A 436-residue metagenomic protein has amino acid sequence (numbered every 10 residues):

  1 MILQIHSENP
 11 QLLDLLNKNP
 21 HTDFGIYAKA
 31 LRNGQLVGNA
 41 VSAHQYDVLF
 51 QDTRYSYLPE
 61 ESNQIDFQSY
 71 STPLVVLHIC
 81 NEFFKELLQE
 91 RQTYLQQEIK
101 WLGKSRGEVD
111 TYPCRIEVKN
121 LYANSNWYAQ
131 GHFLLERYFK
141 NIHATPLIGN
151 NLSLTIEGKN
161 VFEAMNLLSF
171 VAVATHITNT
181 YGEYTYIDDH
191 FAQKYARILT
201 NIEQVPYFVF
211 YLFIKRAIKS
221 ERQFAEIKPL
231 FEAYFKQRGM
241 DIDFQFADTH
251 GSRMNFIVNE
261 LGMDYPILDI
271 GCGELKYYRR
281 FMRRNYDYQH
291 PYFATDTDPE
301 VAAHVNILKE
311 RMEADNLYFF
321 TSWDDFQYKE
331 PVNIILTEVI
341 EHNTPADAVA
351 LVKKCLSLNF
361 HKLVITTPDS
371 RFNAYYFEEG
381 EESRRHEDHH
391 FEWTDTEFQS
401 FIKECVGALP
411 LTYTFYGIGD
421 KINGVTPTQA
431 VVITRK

Functional and structural regions predicted by a protein language model:
M1-G131, N141-I148: Non-catalytic accessory regions of SAM-dependent methyltransferases
I5, D14-N19, A28-L31, K140-Y234: N-terminal auxiliary segments of SAM/dcSAM-dependent transferases
E232-S252: Class I SAM-dependent methyltransferase Rossmann-like catalytic core, especially the SAM/SAH-binding loop
A247-D264: Conserved alpha-helix/loop element of class I SAM-dependent methyltransferases that forms part of the SAM/SAH-binding
Y265-G273: Conserved class I S-adenosyl-L-methionine
L275-D315: Class I SAM-dependent methyltransferase SAM/SAH-binding core
K276, R280, T297, L308 (+2 more regions): S-adenosyl-L-methionine-dependent methyltransferase catalytic module, highlighting the catalytic core
I335: A conserved beta-strand element that flanks and buttresses the S-adenosyl-L-methionine
